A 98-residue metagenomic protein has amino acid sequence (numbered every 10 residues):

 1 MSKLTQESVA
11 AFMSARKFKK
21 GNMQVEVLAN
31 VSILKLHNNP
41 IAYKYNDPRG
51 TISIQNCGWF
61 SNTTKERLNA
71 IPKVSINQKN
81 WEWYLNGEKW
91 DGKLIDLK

Functional and structural regions predicted by a protein language model:
M1-K98: Terminal leader/tail segments of proteins
